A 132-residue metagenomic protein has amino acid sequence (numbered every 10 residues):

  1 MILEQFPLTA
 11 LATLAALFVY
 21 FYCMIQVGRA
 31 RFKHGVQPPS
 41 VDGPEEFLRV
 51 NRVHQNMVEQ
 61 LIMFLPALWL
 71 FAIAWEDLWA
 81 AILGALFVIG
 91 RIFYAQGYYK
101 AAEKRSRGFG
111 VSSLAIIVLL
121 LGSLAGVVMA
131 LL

Functional and structural regions predicted by a protein language model:
Q5-Y22: Alpha-helical transmembrane segments
L14-F18, H54, V111: Hydrophobic alpha-helical transmembrane segments of multi-pass membrane proteins
L17-F32, V88-G97: Transmembrane alpha-helical segments that form the membrane-embedded catalytic/substrate-channel core of multi-pass
I25-R52: Cytosolic, membrane-interface loops and tails of multi-pass inner-membrane proteins
Q55-L68: Core segments of transmembrane alpha-helices that mediate helix-helix packing or line hydrophobic substrate/ligand
D77-L86: Structural signature of hydrophobic alpha-helical transmembrane segments
F93-V118: Interfacial loop-to-transmembrane junctions
L121-L132: Juxtamembrane boundary at the C-terminal end of a transmembrane helix
